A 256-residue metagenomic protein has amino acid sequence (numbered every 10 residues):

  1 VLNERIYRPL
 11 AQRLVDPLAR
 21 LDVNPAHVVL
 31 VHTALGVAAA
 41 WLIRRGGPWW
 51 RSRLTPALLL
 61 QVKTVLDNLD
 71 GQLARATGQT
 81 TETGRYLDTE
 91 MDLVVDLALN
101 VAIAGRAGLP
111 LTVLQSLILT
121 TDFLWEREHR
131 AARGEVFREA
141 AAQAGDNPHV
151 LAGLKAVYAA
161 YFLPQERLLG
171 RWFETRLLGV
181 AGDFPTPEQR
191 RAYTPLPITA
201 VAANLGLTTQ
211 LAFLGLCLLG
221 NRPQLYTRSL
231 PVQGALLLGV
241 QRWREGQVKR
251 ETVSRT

Functional and structural regions predicted by a protein language model:
V1-L10, E128-T256: C-terminal membrane-associated helical module and adjoining short loops/tails
P25-L30, D88-D92, I198-L207: Select subsegments of transmembrane alpha-helices in polytopic membrane proteins, especially boundary-proximal
P25-T83, N100, L111-T112: Membrane-embedded alpha-helical segments that form the functional core of polytopic membrane enzymes, especially those
G36-R44, L99-I103, F123, L218 (+2 more regions): Structural signal for membrane-spanning alpha-helices in multi-pass inner-membrane proteins, emphasizing helix cores
R44-S52, A104-L109, L218-R228: Transmembrane helix interruption/hinge and helix-loop junction motifs
L59-L66, L111-D122, L230-L237: Alpha-helical transmembrane segments of multi-pass membrane proteins
N68, Q72, A76, T120-E135: Membrane-spanning helices that line or support transport/gating and their immediate boundary helices in channels
G84-L99: Alpha-helical transmembrane segments that form the membrane-embedded catalytic/substrate-binding core of multi-pass
